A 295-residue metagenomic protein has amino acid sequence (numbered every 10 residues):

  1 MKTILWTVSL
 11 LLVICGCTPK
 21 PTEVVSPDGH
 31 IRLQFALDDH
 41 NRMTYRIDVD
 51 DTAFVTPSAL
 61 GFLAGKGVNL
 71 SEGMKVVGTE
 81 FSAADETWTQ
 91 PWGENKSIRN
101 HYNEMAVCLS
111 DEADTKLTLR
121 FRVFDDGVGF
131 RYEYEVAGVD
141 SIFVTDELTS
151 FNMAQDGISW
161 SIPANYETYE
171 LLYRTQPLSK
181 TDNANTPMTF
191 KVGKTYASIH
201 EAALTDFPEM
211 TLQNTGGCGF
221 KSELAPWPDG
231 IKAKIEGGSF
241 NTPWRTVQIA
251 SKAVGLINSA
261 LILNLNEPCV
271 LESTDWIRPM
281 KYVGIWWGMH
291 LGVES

Functional and structural regions predicted by a protein language model:
K2-S9: Sec-dependent signal peptide recognition, specifically the positively charged N-region followed immediately by
I14-G16: C-terminal motif of bacterial Sec signal peptides marking the signal peptidase cleavage site
P21-V270: N-terminal accessory beta-strand-rich subdomains and adjacent acidic, glycine-rich linkers that precede catalytic cores
E267-S295: Catalytic cores of extracellular degradative/oxidative enzymes
